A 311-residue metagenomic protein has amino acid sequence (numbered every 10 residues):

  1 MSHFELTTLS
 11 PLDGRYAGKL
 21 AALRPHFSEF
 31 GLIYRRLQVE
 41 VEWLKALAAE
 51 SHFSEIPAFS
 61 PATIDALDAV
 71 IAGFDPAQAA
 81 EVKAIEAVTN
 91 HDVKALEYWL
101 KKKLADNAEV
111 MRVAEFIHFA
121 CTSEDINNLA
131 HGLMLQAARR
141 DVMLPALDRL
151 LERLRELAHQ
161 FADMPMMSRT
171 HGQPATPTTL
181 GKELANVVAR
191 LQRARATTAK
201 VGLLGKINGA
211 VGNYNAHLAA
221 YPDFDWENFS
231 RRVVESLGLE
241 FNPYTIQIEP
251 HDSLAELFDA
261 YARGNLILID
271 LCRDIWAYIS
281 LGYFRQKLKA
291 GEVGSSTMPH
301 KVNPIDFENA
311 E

Functional and structural regions predicted by a protein language model:
S2-H217, Y221-R232, F241, G294-S295 (+1 more regions): A helix-coil-helix interface module used to build multimeric assemblies and to scaffold catalytic/cofactor sites
A194, E240, I246-E311: Glycine-rich anion/phosphate-binding loop at the beta-strand->alpha-helix junction
L237: A detector for short metal-coordination/catalytic motifs
